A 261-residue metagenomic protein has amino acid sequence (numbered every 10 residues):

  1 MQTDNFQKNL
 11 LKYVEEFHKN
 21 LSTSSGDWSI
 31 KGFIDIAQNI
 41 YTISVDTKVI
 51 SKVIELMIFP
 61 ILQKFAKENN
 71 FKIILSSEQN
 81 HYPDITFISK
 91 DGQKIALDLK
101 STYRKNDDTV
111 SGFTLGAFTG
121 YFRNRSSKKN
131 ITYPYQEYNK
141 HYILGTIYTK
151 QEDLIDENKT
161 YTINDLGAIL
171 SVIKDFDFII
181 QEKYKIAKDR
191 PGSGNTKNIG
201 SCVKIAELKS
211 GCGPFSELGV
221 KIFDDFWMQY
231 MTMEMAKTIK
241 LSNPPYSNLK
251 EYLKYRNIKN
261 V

Functional and structural regions predicted by a protein language model:
M1-H81, S101-V261: Nucleic-acid endonuclease domains
I85-F87, I95-S101: Conserved catalytic cores of phosphodiester-cleaving nucleases, focusing on short active-site segments
